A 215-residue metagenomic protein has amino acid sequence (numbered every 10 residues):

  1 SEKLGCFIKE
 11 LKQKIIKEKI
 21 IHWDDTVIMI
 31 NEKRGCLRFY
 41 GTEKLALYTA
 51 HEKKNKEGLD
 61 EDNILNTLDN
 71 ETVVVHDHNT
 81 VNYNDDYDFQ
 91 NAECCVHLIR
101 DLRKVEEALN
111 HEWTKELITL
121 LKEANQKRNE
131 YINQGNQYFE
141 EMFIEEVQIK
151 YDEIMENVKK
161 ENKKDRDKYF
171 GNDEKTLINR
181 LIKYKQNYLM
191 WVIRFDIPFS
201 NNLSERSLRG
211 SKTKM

Functional and structural regions predicted by a protein language model:
S1-M215: Catalytic center-proximal scaffold of phosphoryl-transfer enzymes
